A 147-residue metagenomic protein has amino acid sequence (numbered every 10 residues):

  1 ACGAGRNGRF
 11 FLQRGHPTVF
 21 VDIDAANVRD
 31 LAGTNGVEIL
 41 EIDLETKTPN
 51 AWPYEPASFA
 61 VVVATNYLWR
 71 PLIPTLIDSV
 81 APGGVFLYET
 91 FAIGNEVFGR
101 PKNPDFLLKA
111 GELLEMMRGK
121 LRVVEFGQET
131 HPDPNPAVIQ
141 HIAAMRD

Functional and structural regions predicted by a protein language model:
A1: Conserved S-adenosyl-L-methionine
G5-T48: Class I SAM-dependent methyltransferase SAM/SAH-binding core
N50-V61: A short acidic, Gly/Pro-enriched loop at the edge of an enzyme's catalytic core that lines a small-molecule cofactor
L68-V80: A short, conserved alpha-helix within the catalytic core of class I
G84-G94: Conserved beta-strand signature within the Rossmann-like core of class I S-adenosyl-L-methionine
D105-K120: Short alpha-helix
R122-P132: Conserved S-adenosyl-L-methionine
H131-D147: Core SAM-dependent methyltransferase catalytic element
